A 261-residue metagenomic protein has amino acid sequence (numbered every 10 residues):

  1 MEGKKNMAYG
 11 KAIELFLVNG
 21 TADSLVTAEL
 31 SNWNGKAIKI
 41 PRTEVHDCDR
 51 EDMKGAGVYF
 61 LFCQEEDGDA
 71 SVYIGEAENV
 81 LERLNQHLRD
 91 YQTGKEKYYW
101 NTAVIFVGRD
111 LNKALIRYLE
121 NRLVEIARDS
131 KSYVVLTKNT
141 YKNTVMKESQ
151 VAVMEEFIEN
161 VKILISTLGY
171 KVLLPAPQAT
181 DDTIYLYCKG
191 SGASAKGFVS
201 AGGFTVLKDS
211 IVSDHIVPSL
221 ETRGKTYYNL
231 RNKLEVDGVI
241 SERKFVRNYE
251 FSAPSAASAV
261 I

Functional and structural regions predicted by a protein language model:
M1-Q86, D110-Y118, R122, F157-Y185 (+3 more regions): GIY-YIG nuclease catalytic motif and its immediate N-terminal context
K54, E96-Y99, V199, K244: A generic structural signal for short, non-catalytic loop/turn and secondary-structure boundary residues
F60-F62, V104-V107, L207: Residues in well-ordered beta-strands of folded domains
L61-C63, A127, I261: Generic structural signal for hydrophobic core residues of well-folded globular domains
V80-L81, D129, V212: Short loop/turn segments at secondary-structure transitions that flank enzyme active sites
L81-R89, S258-I261: Short active-site loop/helix that positions an aromatic residue
H87-Y170: Contiguous mid-protein beta-loop-alpha structural module that forms a pocket-lining wall or clamp of enzyme active
Q178-I261: Polyanion-binding interface signature
